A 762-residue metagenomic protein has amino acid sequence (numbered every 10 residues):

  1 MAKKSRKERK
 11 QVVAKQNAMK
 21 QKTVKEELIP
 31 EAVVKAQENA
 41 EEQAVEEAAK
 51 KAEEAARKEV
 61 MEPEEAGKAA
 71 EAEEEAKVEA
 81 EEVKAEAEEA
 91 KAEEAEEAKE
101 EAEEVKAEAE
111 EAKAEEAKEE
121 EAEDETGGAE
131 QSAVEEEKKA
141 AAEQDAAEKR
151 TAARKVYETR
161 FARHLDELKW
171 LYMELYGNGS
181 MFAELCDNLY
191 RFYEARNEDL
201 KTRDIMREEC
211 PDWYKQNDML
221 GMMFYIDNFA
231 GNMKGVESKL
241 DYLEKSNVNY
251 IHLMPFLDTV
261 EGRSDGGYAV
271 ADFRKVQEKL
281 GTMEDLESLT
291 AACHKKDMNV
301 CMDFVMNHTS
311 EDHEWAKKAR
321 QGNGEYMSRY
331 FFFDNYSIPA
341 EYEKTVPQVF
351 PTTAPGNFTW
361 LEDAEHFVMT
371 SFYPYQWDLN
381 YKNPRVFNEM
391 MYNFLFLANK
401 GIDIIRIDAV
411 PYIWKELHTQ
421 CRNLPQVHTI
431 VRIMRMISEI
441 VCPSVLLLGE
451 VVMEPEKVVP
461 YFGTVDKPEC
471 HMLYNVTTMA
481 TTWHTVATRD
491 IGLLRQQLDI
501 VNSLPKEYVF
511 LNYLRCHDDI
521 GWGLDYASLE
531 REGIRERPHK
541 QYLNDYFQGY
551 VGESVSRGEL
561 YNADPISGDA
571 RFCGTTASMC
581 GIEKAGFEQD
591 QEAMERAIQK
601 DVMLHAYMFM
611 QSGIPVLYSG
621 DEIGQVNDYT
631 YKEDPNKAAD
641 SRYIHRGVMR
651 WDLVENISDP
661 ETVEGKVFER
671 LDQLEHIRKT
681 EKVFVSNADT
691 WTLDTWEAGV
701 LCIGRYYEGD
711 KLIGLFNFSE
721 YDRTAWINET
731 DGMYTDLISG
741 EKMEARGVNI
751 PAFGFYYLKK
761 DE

Functional and structural regions predicted by a protein language model:
K3-R9, V13-K15, M19-K22, E130-E762: Active-site and adjacent substrate-binding regions of carbohydrate-active enzymes
R9-M61, G67: N-terminal intrinsically disordered, low-complexity tails
A40-E47, K51-E59, P63, A70 (+10 more regions): Short, flexible helical or helix-coil boundary motifs
E41-A44, A48, A69, K84 (+8 more regions): Residue-level detector of transmembrane insertion/anchoring sites
A66-T126: Long, intrinsically disordered low-complexity tandem-repeat regions enriched in serine/threonine/proline and other
